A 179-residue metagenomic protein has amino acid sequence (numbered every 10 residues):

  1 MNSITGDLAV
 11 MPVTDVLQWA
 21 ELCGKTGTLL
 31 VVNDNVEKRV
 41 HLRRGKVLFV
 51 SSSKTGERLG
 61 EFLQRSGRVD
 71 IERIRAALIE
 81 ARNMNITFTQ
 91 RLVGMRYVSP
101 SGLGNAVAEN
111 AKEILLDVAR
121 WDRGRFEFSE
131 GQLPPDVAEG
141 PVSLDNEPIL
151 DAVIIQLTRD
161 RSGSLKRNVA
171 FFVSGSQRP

Functional and structural regions predicted by a protein language model:
M1-P179: Acidic, Ser/Thr/Pro-enriched low-complexity segments and adjacent helix/loop capping patches that create flexible
